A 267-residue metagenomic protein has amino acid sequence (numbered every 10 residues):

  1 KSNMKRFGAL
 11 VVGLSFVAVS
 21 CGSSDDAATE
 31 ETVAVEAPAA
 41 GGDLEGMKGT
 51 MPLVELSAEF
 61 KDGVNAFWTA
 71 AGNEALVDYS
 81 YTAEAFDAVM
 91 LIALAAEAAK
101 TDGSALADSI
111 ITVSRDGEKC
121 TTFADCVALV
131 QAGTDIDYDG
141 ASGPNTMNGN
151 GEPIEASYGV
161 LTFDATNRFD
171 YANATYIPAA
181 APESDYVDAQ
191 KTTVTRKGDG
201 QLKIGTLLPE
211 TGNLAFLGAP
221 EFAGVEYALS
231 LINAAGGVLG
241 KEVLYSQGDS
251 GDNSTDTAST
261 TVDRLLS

Functional and structural regions predicted by a protein language model:
K1-G8: Bacterial N-terminal signal peptides that target proteins for export
V12-G13: Hydrophobic helical h-region of N-terminal Sec-dependent signal peptides in bacterial secretory/periplasmic proteins
V17-S20: C-terminal motif of bacterial Sec signal peptides marking the signal peptidase cleavage site
S23-S267: Extracytosolic ligand-binding ectodomains
